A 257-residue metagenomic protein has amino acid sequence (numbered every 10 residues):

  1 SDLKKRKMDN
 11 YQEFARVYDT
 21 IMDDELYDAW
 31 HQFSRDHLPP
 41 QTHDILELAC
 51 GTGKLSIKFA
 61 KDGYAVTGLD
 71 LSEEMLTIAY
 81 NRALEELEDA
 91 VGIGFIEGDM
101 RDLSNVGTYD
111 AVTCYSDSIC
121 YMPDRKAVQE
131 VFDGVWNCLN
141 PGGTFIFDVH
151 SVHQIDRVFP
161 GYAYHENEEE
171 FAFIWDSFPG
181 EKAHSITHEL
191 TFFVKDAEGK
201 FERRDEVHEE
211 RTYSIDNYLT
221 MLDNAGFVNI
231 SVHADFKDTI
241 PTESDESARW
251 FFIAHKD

Functional and structural regions predicted by a protein language model:
L3-H43, K54: Conserved class I S-adenosyl-L-methionine
E47: Class I SAM-dependent methyltransferase core
G53-D102: Class I SAM-dependent methyltransferase SAM/SAH-binding core
S104-A111: A short acidic, Gly/Pro-enriched loop at the edge of an enzyme's catalytic core that lines a small-molecule cofactor
Y115-D117: Residues lining the SAM
Q129-P141: A short glycine-rich, Lys/Arg-flanked "PGG" loop and its adjoining helix->strand segment in the class I
I146-N217: SAM-dependent methyltransferase
E209-D257: C-terminal lobe and adjacent flexible extensions of AdoMet/dcAdoMet transferase-like proteins
